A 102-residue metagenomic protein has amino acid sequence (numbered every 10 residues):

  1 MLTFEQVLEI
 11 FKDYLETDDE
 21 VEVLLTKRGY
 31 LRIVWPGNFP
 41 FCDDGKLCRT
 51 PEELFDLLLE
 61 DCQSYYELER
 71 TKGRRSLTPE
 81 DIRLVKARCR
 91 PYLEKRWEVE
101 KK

Functional and structural regions predicted by a protein language model:
M1-V21, L68, R96, K101: Negatively charged, low-complexity tracts enriched in Asp/Glu with abundant Ser/Thr
L25-L93: Acidic, low-complexity, intrinsically disordered interaction modules
